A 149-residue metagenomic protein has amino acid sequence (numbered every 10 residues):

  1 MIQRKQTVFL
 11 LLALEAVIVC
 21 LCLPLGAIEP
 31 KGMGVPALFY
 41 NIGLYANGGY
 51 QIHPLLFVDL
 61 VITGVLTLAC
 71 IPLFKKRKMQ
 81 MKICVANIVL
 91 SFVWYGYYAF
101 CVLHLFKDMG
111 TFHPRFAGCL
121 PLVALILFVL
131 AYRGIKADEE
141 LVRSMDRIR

Functional and structural regions predicted by a protein language model:
M1-G26: Cytosolic juxtamembrane helix and N-cap/initiation of the first transmembrane helix
P24-G34: Membrane-helix interface motif
G32-G49: Perimembrane loop-to-helix junctions flanking transmembrane segments
N47-I62: A loop-to-helix transmembrane entry motif
L68-M81: Juxtamembrane helix-break-helix junctions at the cytosolic face of small multi-pass alpha-helical membrane proteins
C84-P114: Hydrophobic alpha-helical transmembrane segments of integral membrane proteins
G110-I135: Alpha-helical membrane-associated segments of multi-pass integral membrane proteins
A131-R149: Cytosolic juxtamembrane helix at the C-terminal end of the final transmembrane segment
